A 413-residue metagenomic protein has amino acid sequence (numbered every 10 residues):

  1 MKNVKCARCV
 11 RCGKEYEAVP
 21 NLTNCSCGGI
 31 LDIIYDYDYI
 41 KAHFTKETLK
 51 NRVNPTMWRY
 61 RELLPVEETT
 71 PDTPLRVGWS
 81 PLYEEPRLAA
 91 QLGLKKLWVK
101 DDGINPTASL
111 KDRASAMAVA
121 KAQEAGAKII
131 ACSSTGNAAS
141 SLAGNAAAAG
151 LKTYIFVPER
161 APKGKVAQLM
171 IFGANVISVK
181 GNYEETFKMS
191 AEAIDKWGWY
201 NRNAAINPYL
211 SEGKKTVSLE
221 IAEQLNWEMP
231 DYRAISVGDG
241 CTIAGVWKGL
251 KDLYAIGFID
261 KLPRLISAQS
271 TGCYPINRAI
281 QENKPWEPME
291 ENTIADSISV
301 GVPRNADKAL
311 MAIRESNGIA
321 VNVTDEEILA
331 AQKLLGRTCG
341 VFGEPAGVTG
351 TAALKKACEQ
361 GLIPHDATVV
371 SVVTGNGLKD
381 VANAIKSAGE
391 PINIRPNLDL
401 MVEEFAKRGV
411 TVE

Functional and structural regions predicted by a protein language model:
M1-E413: PLP-dependent amino-acid enzyme catalytic core
